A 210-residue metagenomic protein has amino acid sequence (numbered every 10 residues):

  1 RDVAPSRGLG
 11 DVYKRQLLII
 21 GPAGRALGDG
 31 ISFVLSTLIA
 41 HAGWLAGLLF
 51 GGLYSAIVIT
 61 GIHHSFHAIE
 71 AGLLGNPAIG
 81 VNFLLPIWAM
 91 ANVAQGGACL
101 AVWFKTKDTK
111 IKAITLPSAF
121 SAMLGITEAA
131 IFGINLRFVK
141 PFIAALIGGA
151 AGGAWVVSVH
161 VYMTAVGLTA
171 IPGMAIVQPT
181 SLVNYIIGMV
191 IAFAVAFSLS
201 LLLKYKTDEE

Functional and structural regions predicted by a protein language model:
R1, A23, L27-A42, G52-A56 (+1 more regions): Hydrophobic alpha-helical segments of integral membrane proteins, encompassing both true transmembrane helices
D2-L9, Y13: Single conserved hydrophobic/aromatic residue that forms the stacking wall/gate of nucleotide- or nucleobase-binding
R7, L35-L49, A78-L85, K107 (+2 more regions): Membrane-interfacial loop-to-helix junctions in multi-pass transporters
R15-Q16, I20, G24, I57 (+6 more regions): Alpha-helical membrane-inserting segments
Q16-L17, G51-H63, P77-G80, S121-L124 (+1 more regions): Transmembrane alpha-helix interface/packing and boundary motifs in multi-pass membrane proteins, characterized by
G21, R25, I59-F66, K107 (+4 more regions): Transmembrane helix-loop junctions in multipass membrane proteins, especially transporters and channels
W44, P117, A129-E210: Transmembrane alpha-helical segments and their short flanking loops that form helix-hairpins/helix-helix interfaces
A71-L146: Helix-loop-helix junctions within the multi-pass membrane cores of secondary transporters/permeases
